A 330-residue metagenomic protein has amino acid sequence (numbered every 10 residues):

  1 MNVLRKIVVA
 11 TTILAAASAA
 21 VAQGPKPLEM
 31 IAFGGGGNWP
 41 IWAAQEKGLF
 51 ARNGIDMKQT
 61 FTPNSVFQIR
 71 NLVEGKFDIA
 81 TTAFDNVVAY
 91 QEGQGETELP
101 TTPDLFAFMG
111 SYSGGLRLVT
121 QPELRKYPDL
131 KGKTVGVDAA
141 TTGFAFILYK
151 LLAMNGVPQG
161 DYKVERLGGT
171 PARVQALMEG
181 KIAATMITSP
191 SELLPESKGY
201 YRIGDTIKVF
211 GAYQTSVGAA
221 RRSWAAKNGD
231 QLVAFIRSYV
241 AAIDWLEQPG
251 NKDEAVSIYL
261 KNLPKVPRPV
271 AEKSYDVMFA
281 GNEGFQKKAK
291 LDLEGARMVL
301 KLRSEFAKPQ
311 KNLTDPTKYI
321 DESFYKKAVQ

Functional and structural regions predicted by a protein language model:
M1-V9: Bacterial N-terminal signal peptides that target proteins for export
V8-I13, A17: Hydrophobic helical h-region of N-terminal Sec-dependent signal peptides in bacterial secretory/periplasmic proteins
S18-A22: Sec/Tat signal peptide C-region and signal peptidase I cleavage site
Q23-Q159, V164-G168, R173-A176, A183-S189 (+1 more regions): Short, glycine-/small- and polar/acidic-enriched structural segments that line small-molecule recognition paths
F84-N86, Q94-G95, P171-P264: Pocket-lining segment of extracytoplasmic ligand-binding domains
A226-K311: Secondary-structure end/capping motifs
M298-Q330: C-terminal solvent-exposed extensions
